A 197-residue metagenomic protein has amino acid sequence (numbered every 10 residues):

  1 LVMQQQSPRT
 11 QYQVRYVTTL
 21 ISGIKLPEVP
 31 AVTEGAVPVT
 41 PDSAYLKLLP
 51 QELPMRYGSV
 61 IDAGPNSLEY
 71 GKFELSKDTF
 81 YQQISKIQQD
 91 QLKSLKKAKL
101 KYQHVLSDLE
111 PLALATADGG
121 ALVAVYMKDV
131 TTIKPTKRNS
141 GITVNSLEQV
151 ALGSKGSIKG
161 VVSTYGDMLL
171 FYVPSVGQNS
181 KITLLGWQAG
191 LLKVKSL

Functional and structural regions predicted by a protein language model:
L1, L100-V144: Surface-exposed, charged secondary-structure patches
L1-S59, D118-L122, K155-L197: Short beta-strand edge/turn micro-motifs at domain boundaries
I21-I24, I61, I84-I87, I133 (+3 more regions): Weak global preference for isoleucine
E28-L100: Core segments of small alpha/beta cavity-forming domains
A63-N66, K128-T132, P174-V176: Generic structural motif
S94-V105, K159-T164: Short, solvent-exposed secondary-structure boundary motifs
K137-V161: Mixed-charge, low-complexity intrinsically disordered segments
